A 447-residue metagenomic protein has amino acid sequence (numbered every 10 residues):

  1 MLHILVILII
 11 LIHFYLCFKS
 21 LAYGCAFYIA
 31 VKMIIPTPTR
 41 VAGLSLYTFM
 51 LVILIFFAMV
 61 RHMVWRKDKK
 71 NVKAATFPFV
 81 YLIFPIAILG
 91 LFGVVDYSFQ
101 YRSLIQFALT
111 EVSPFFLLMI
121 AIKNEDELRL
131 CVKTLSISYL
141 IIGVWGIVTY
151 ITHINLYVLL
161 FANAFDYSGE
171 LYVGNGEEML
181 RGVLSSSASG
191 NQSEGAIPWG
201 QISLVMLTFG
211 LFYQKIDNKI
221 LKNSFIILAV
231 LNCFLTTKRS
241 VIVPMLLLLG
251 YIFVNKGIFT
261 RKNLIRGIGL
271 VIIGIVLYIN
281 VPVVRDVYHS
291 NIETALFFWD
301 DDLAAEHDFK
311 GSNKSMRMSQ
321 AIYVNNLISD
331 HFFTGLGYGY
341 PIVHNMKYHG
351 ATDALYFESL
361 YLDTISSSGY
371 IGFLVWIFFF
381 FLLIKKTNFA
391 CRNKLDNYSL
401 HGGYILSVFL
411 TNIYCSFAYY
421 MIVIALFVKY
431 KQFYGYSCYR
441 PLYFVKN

Functional and structural regions predicted by a protein language model:
M1-I88, D126-K133, Q214-I220, R261-V271 (+2 more regions): Transmembrane signal-anchor hairpin modules in multi-pass inner-membrane enzymes, especially those that act on
I9-H13, A87, S113, R129-D166 (+3 more regions): Alpha-helical transmembrane segments of multi-pass inner-membrane proteins
F27, I220-A229, L355, S359 (+1 more regions): Loop-to-helix entry and N-terminal half of a specific, functionally important transmembrane alpha helix in multi-pass
I34-P38, D301-S368: Long extracytoplasmic/lumenal interhelical loops at the membrane interface of multi-pass membrane proteins
T48-M50, A74-A87, Y97-I120, T134 (+1 more regions): Aromatic-anchored transmembrane helix interface
V144, Y150-H153, L235-T236, K256-E306 (+1 more regions): A membrane-periplasm/extracellular boundary helix in multi-pass inner-membrane enzymes that assemble envelope glycans
M206-L211, M245-I252, N397-N447: Transmembrane alpha-helices of multi-pass inner-membrane enzymes
L246, G250-V254, N263, N345-M346 (+3 more regions): Hydrophobic transmembrane alpha-helices and their immediate junctions
